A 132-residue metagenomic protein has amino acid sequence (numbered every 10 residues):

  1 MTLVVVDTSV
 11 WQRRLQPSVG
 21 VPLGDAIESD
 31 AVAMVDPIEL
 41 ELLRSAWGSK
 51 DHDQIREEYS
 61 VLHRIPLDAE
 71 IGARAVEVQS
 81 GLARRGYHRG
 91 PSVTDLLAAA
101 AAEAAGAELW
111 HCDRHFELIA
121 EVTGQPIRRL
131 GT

Functional and structural regions predicted by a protein language model:
M1-L3, Q16, A99, E103-T132: Acidic, PIN/NYN-like endoribonuclease modules and their adjacent C-terminal/linker elements
M1-M34, L43-E57: Short, well-structured N-terminal submotif of metal-dependent ribonuclease cores
D7-T8, I38, C112: A secondary-structure boundary/capping signal
S9, E41, L96-A100: Active-site phosphate/pyrophosphate-handling residues
W11-Q12, E39-L42, G72, F116-E117: A generic structural signal for short hydrophobic patches within well-formed alpha-helices
S49-D53, A83, P126-L130: Short, hinge-like loop/turn segments at secondary-structure boundaries
K50-H63, D68-E70: Active-site-proximal, substrate-binding regions of enzyme catalytic domains and RNA-binding/basic surfaces
R64-C112: Active-site neighborhoods of divalent-metal-dependent phosphate/nucleic-acid chemistry enzymes
